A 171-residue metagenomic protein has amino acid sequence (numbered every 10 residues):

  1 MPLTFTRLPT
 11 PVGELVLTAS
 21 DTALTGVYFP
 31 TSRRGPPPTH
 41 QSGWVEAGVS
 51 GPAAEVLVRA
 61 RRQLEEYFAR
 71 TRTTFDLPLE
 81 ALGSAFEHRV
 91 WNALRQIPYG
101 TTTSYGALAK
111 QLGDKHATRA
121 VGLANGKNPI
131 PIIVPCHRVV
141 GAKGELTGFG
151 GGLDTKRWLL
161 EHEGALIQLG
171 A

Functional and structural regions predicted by a protein language model:
M1-H116, H162, L166-A171: Basic nucleic-acid-binding alpha-helical/helix-turn surface characteristic of O6-alkylguanine DNA
L15, V139-G141: Active-site and channel-lining beta-strand-loop segments that bind or position nucleotide-derived/phosphorylated
T118-V121: Helix-turn-helix DNA-binding helix
G126-P131: Terminal helix-turn-helix DNA-binding modules in bacterial transcription factors
I132-V139: Short Lys/Arg-enriched helix C-cap and helix-to-coil transition segments that create basic nucleic-acid-contact patches
A142-A171: …primarily DNA-binding HTH/wHTH and HhH modules…
